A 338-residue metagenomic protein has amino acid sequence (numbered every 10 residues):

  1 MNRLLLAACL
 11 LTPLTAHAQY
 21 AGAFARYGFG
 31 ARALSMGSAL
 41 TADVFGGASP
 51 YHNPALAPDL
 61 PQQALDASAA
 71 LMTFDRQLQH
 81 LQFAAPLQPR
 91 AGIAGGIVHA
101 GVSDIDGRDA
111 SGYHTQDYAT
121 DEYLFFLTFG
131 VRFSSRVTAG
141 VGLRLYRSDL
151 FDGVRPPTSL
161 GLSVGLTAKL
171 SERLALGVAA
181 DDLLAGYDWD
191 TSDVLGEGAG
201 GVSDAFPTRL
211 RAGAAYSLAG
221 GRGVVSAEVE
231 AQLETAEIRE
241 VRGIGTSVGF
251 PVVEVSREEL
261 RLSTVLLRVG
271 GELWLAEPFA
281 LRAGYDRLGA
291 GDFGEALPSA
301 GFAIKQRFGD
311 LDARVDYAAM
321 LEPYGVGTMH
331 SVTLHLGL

Functional and structural regions predicted by a protein language model:
L4-P13: Sec-dependent N-terminal signal peptides
L14-A18: Sec/Tat signal peptide C-region and signal peptidase I cleavage site
Q19-G37, D43, Q62, A70 (+2 more regions): Outer-membrane beta-barrel porins/channels
A48-D59: N-terminal periplasmic accessory domains that precede and gate Gram-negative outer-membrane beta-barrel machines
